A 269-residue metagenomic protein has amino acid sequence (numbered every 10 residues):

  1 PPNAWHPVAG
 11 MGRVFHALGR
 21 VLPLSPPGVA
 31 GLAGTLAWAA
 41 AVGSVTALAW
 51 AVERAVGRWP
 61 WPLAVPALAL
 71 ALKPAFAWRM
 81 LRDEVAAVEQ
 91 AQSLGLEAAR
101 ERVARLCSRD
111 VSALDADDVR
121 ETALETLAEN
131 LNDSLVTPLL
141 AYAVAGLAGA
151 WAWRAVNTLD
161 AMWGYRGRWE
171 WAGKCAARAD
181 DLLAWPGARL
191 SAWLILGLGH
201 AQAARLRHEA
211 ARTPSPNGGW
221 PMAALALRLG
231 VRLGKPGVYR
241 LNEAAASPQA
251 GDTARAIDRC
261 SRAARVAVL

Functional and structural regions predicted by a protein language model:
P1-W151, G164-L269: Hydrophobic alpha-helical transmembrane segments
A155, L159-W163: Active-site His/Glu-centered metal-binding helix of metallohydrolases
